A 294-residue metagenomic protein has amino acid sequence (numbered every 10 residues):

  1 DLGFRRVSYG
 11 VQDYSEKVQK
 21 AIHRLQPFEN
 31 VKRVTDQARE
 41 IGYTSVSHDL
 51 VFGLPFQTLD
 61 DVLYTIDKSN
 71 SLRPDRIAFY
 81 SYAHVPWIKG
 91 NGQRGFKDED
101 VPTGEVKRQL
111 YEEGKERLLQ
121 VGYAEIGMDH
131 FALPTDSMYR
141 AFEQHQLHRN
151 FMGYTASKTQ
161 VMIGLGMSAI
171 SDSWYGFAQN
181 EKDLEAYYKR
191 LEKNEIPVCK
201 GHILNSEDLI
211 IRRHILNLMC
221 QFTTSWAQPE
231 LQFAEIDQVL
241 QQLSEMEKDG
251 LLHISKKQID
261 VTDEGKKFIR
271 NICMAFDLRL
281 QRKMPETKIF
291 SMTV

Functional and structural regions predicted by a protein language model:
D1-F233, T293: C-terminal scaffold of the Radical SAM
V18, E143, Q258-F276: Short, cationic-aromatic polyanion-contact patches
F131, K256-I259: Short, Lys/Arg-rich nucleic-acid/phosphate-binding segment
M219-Q221, S255-K257, E264: Short, loop-centered acidic/histidine patches that primarily coordinate divalent metals
P229, Q242-D249: Basic amphipathic alpha-helical segments that dock to polyanions
E235-Q238: Mobile late-domain/C-terminal helix-loop "cap" segments that border catalytic sites or the cytosolic face
E247-K257: A short, conserved structural fragment
K266-V294: Short, amphipathic alpha-helical interaction segments positioned at domain boundaries
